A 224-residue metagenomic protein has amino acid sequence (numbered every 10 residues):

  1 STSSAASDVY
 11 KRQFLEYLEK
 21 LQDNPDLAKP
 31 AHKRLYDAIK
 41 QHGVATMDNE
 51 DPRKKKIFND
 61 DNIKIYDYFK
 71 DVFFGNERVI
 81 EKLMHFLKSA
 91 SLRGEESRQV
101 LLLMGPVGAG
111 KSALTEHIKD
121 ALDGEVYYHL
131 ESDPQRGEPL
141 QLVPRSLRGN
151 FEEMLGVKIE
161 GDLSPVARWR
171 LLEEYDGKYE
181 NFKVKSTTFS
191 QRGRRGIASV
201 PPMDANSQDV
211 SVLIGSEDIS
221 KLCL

Functional and structural regions predicted by a protein language model:
S1-A6, Y10: Single conserved hydrophobic/aromatic residue that forms the stacking wall/gate of nucleotide- or nucleobase-binding
R12-Y17, Q99, L103: Conserved phosphate-binding elements of NTP-dependent enzyme cores
L18-N24: Amphipathic alpha-helical segments that form the core helices of the histone-fold
P25-L224: Conserved ASCE/P-loop NTPase catalytic core
